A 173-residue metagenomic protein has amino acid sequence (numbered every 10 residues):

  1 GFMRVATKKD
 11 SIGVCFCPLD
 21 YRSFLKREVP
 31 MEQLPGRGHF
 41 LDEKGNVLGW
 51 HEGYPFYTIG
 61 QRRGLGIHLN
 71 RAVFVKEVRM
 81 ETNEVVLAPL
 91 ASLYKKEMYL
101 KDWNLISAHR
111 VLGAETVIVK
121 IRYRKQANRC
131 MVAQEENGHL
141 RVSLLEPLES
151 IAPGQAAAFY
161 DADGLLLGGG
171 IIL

Functional and structural regions predicted by a protein language model:
G1-L166, I171-L173: Nucleotide-activated chemistry modules centered on ATP-dependent adenylation/adenylyltransferase
